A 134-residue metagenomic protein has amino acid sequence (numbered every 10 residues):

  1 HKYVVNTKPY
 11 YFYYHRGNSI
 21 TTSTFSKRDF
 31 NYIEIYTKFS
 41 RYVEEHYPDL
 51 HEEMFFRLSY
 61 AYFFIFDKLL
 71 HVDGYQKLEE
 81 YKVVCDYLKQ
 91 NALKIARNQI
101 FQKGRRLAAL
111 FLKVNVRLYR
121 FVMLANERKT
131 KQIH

Functional and structural regions predicted by a protein language model:
Y3-I35, V72: Nucleotide-sugar-dependent glycosyltransferase catalytic core
V4-N6, E53, A96-N98: General small-molecule cofactor/ligand-binding pocket signal
T22-S23, P48-D49, Y75: Short, surface-exposed loop/turn segments at secondary-structure junctions
F30-E34, D49-R57, E79: Residues within HEAT/ARM-like alpha-solenoid scaffolds
I35-K38, A61: Amphipathic, well-ordered alpha-helical segments in soluble domains
S40, E44-Y47: A conserved position within tetratricopeptide repeats
E45, H71-H134: Membrane-interface aromatic/basic loop that binds lipid-linked glycans or pyrophosphate carriers, typified by
F55-K68: Amphipathic alpha-helical repeat scaffolds of TPR domains
